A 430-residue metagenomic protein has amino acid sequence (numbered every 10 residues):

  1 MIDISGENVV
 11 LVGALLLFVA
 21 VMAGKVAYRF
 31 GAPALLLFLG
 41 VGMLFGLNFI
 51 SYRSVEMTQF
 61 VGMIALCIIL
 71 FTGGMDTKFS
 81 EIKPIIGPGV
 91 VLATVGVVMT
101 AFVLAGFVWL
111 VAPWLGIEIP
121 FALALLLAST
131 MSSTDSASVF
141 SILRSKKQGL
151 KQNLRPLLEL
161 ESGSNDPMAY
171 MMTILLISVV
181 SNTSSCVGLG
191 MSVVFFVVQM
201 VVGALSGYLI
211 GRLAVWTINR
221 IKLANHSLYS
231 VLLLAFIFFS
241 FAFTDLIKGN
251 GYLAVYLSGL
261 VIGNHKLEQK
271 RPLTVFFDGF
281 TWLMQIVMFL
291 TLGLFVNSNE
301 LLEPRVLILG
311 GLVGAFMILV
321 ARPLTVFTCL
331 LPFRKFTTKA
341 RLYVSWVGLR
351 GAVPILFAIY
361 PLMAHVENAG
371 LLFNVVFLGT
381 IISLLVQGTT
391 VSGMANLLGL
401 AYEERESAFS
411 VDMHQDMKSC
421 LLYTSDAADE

Functional and structural regions predicted by a protein language model:
M1-S407, D412, D416: Transmembrane helical cores of multi-pass secondary ion antiporters/exchangers
Y423-E430: Conserved small/polar residues in nucleotide/adenosyl-binding loops
